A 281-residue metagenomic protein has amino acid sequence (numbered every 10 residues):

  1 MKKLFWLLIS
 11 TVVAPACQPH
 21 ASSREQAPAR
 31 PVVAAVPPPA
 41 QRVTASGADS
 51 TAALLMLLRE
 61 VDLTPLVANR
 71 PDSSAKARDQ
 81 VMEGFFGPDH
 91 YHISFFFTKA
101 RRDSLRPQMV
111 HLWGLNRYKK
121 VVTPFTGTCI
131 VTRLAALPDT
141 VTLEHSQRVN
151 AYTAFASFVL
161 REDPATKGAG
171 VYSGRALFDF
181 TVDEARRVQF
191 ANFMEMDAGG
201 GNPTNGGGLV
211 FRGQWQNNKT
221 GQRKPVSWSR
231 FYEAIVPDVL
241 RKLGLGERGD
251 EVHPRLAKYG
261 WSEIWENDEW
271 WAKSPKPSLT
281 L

Functional and structural regions predicted by a protein language model:
M1-L4: Positively charged n-region of N-terminal signal peptides that target proteins for export
V13-A16: C-terminal motif of bacterial Sec signal peptides marking the signal peptidase cleavage site
Q18-E25: Bacterial lipoprotein signal-peptidase II cleavage site
E25-A29, A151, A165-V171, D179 (+2 more regions): Intrinsically disordered, low-complexity, mixed-charge
A35-F97, R106-N116, D139-G168, Y172 (+4 more regions): Tryptophan-anchored aromatic micro-motifs
K120-P124: Short coil-to-beta-strand transition motifs
V182-P203, L245-A257: Surface-exposed intrinsically disordered loops and tails
F231-A234: Long, charge-rich, low-complexity intrinsically disordered regions
